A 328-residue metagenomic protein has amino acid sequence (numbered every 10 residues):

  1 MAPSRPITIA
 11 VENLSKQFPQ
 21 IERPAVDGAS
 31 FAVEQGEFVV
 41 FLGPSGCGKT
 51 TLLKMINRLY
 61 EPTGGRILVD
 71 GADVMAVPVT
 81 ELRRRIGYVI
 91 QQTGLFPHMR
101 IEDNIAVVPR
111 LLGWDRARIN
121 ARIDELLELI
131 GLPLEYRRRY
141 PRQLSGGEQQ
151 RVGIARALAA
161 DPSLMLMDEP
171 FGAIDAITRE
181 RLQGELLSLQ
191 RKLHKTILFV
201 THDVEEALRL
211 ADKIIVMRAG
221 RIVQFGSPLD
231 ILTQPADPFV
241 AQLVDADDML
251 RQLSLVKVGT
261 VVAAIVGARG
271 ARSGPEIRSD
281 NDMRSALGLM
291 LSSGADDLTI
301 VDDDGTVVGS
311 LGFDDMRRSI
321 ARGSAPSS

Functional and structural regions predicted by a protein language model:
N57: Helix-to-loop junction immediately C-terminal to a conserved catalytic motif
D73, R110, A117-E135: Conserved ABC ATPase "signature" region
D73-G87, L111, A117: ABC ATPase NBD coupling module
Y140-L144, E148: Conserved ABC ATPase signature
A159-S163: A short, proline-enriched helix->beta-strand linker immediately N-terminal to the Walker B motif in ABC-type P-loop
A219-G220: Conserved ABC ATPase "signature" C-loop
F225-G226, Q234, S310: ABC ATPase "signature
